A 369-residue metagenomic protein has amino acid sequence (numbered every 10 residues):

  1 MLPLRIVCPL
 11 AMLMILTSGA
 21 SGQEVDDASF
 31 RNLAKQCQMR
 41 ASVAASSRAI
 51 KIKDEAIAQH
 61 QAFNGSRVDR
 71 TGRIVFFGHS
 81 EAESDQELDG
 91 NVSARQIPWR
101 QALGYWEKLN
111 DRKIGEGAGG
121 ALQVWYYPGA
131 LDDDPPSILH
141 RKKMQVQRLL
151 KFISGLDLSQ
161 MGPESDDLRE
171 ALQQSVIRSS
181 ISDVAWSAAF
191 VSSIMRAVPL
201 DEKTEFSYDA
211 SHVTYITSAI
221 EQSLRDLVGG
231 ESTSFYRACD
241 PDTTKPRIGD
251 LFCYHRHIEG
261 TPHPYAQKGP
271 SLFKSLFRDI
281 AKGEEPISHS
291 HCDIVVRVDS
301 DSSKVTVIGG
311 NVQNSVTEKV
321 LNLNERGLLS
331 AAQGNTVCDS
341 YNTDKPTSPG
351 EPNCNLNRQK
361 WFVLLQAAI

Functional and structural regions predicted by a protein language model:
M1-R5: Positively charged n-region of N-terminal signal peptides that target proteins for export
V7-T17: Bacterial N-terminal signal peptides
A20-E24: Boundary at the C-terminal end of the N-terminal hydrophobic targeting segment
V25-T204, A368: N-terminal capping segments
R67-D69, E205-S207, H263-Q267, E318-L321: Short, solvent-exposed loop/turn and secondary-structure capping segments
S179-A188, L200-E202, F206-Y208, Q222-R237 (+3 more regions): Core nucleotidyl-transferase/polymerase catalytic module
D209-Q313: ...with weaker cross-activation on analogous glycine-rich loops/strands in unrelated enzymes
T306, N311-I369: Low-complexity, Gly/Ser/Thr/Pro-rich intrinsically disordered linker/tail segments
